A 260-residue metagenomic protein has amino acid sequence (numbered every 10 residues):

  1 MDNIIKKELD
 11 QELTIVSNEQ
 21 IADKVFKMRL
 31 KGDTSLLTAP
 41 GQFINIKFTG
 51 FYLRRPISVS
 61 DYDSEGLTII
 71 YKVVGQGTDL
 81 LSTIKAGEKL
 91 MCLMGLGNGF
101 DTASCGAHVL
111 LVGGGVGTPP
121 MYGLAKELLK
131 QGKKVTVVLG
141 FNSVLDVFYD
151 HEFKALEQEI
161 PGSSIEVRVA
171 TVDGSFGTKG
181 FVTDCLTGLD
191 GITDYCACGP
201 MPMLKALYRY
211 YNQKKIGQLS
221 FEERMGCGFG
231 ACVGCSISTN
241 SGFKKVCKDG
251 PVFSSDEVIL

Functional and structural regions predicted by a protein language model:
D2-E88: Ferredoxin-reductase
N3, K245-D249, F253-L260: Short Fe-S-cluster ligation motifs
S17, D61, V169-T171, L219-F221 (+1 more regions): Structural signal for conserved beta-strand scaffold positions within catalytic alpha/beta enzyme cores
Y52-V59, G97-C105, C247: Short, Lys/Arg- and Gly-enriched loop/turn segments at beta-strand edges
Q76-R224: FNR/FR-type flavoprotein reductase catalytic core
P120, E222-P251: Local cysteine-cluster metal-coordination motifs and their immediate loop/turn environment, predominantly Fe-S cluster
